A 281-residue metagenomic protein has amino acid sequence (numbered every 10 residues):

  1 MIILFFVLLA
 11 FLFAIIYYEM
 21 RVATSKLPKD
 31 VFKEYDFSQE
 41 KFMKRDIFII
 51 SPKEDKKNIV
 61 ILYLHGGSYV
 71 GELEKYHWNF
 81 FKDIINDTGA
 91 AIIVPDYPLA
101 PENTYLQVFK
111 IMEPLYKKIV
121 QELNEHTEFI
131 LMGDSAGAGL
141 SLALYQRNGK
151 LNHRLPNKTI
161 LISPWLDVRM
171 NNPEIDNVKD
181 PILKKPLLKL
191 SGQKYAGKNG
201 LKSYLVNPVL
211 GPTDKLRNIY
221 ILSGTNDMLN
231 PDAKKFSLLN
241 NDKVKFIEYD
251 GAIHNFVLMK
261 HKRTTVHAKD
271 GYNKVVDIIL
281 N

Functional and structural regions predicted by a protein language model:
M1-D134, A138-N281: Domain-scale detector for complete catalytic domains at protein termini or as standalone homologs
